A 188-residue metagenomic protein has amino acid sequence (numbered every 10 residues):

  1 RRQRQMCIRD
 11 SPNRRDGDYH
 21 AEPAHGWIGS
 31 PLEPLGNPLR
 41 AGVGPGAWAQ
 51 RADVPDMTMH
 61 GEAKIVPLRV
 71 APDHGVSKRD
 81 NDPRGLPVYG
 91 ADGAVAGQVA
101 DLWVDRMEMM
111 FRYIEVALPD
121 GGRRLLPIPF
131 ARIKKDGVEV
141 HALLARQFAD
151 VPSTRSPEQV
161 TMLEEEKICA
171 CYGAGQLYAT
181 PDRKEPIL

Functional and structural regions predicted by a protein language model:
R1-Q5, R9-L188: Peripheral interaction segments used for macromolecular assembly
